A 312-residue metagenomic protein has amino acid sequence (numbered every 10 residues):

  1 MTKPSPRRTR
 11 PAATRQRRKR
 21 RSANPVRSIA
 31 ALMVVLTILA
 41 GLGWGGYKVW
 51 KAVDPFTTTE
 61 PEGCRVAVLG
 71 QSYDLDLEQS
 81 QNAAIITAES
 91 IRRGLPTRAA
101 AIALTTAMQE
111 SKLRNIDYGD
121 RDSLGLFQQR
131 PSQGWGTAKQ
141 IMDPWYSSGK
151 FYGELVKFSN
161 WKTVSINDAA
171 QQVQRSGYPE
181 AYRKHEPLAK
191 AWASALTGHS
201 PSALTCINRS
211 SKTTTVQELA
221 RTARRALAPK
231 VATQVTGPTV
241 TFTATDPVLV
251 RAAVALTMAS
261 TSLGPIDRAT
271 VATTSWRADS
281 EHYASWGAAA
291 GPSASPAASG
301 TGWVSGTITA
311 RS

Functional and structural regions predicted by a protein language model:
M1-E60, A138, M142, Y146-T270 (+1 more regions): Non-catalytic cell-wall polysaccharide-engagement segments
K48, D120-R121: Intrinsically disordered, low-complexity linker/tail regions enriched in Pro/Ser/Thr and polar/acidic residues
A52, T57-A103, M108, K112: Export/targeting segments at the very N-terminus of extracytoplasmic proteins
Q71-Y73, S90-G94, G134-I141, S159: A short glycine/serine-rich beta->alpha loop
I85-N115, F127-P131, S147, F151-V156 (+1 more regions): Primarily hydrophobic membrane-targeting regions of prokaryotic envelope proteins
T97, A101, L124, T214 (+1 more regions): Short, well-structured alpha-helical interface segments that form or flank functional binding sites
E110-Y118, Y178-K184: Secretory-pathway/luminal and periplasmic proteins that interact with or process carbohydrate-rich
R121-G136: Substrate-binding/active-site groove segments that recognize and process beta-1,4-linked N-acetyl-hexosamine
